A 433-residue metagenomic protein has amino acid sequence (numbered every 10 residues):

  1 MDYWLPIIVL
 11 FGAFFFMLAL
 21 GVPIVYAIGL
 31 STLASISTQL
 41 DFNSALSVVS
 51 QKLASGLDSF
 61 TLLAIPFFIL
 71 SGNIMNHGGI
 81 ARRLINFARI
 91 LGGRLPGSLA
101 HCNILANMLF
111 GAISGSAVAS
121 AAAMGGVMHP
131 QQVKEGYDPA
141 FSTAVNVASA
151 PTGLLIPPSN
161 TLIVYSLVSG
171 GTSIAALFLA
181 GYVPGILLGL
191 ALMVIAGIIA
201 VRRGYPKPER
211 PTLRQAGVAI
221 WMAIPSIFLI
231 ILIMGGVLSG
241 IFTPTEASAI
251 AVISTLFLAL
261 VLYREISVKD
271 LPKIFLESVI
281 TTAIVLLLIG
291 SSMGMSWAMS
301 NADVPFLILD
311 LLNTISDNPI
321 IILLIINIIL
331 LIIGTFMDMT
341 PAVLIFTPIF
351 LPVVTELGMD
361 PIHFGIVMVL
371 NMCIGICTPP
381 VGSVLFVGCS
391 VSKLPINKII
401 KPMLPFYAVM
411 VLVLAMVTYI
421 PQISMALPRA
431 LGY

Functional and structural regions predicted by a protein language model:
M1-Y433: Alpha-helical transmembrane segments of multi-pass membrane transport proteins
